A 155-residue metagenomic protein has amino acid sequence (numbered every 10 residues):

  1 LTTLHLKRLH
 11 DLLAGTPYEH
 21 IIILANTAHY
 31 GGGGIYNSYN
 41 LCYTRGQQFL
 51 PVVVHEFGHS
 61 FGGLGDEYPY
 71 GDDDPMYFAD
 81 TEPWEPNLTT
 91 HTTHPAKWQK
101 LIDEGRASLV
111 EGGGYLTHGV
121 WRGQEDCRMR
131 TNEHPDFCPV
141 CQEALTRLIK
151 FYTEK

Functional and structural regions predicted by a protein language model:
L1-D72: Active-site-proximal segment of zinc-dependent metalloprotease catalytic domains
Y68-K155: Replace "(M1/M4/M9/M12/WLM)" with "(e.g., M1/M4/M8/M9/M12/M26/WLM)" and add "not limited to" to clarify scope
